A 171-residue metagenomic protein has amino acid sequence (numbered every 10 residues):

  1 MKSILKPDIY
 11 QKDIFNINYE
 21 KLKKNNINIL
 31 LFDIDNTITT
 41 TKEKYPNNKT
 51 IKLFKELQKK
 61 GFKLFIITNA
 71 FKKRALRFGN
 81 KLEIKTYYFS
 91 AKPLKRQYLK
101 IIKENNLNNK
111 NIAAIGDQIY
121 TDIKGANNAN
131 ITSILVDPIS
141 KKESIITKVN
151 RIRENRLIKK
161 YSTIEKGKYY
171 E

Functional and structural regions predicted by a protein language model:
K2-F32, E43-K44, N48-F62, I67 (+2 more regions): Asp-based, Mg2+/Mn2+-dependent phosphohydrolase catalytic module
